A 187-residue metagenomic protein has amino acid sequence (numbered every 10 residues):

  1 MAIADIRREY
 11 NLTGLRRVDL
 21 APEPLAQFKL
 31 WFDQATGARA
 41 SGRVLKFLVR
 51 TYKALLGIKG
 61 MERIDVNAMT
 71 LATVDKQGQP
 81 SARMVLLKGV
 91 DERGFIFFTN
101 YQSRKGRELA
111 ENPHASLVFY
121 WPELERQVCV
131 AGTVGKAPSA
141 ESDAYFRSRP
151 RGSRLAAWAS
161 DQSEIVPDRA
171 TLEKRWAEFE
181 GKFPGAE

Functional and structural regions predicted by a protein language model:
M1-E187: Binding-site signature for planar aromatic cofactors or substrates
